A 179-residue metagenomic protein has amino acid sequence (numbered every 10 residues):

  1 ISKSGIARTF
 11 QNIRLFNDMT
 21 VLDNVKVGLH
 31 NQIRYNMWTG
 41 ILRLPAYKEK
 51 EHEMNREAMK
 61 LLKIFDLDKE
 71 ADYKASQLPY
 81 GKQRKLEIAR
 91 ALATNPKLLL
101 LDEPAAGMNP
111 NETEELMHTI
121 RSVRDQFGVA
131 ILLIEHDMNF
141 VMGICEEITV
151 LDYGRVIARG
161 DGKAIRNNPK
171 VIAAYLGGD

Functional and structural regions predicted by a protein language model:
S2-D179: Glycine-rich phosphate-binding loops of nucleotide-dependent enzymes
